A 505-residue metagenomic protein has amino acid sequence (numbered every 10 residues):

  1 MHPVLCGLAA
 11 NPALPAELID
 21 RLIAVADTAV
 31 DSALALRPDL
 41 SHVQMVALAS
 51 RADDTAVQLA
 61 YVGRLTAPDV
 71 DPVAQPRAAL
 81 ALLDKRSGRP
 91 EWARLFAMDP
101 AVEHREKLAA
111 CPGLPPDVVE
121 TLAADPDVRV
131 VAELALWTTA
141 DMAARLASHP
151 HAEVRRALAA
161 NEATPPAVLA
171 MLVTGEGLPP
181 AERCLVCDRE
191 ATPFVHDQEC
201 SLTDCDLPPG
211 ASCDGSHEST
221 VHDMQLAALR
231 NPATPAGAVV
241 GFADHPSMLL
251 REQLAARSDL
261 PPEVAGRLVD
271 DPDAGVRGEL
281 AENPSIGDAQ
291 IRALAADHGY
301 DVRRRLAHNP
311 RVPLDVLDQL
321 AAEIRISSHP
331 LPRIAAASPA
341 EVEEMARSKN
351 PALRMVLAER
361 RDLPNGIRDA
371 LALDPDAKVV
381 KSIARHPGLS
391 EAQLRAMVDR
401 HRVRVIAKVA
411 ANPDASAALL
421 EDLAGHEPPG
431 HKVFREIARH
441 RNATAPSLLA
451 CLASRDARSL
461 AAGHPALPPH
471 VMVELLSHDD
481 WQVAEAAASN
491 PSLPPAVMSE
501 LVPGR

Functional and structural regions predicted by a protein language model:
M1-R505: Alpha-helical scaffold segments
